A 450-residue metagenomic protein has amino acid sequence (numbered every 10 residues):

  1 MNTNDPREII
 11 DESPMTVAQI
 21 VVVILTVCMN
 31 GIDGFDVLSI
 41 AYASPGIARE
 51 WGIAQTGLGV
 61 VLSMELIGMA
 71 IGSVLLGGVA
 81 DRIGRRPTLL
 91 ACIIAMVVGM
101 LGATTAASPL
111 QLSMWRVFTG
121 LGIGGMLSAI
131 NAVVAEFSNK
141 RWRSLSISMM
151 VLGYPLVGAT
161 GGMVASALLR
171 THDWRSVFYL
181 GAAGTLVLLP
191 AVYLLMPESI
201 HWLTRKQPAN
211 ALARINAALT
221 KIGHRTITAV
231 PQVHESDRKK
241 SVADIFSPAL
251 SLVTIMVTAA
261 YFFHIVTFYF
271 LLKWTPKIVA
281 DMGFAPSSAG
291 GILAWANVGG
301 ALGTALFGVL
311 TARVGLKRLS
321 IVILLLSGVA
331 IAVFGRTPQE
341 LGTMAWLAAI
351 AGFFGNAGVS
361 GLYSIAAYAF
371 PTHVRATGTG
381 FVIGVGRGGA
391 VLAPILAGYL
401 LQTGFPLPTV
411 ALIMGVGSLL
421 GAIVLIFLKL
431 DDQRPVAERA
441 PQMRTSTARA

Functional and structural regions predicted by a protein language model:
M1-F35: Cytosolic juxtamembrane N-terminal segment immediately preceding the first transmembrane helix of multi-pass
I40-A41, F246-T304: Extracytoplasmic gate region of multi-pass secondary transporters
G52, G84, T105-Q111, N139 (+2 more regions): Helix-breaking motifs and short loop linkers at transmembrane-helix boundaries and internal kinks in secondary membrane
I71-P109: Conserved MFS/SLC helix-loop-helix module at the cytosolic interface between two early adjacent transmembrane helices
G99, L110-F118, G342-I350: Paired small-residue
W115-L152: Cytoplasmic helix-loop-helix junction between adjacent transmembrane helices in 12-TM secondary transporters
S144-R170, G184-T185, V385-A393: Glycine-rich segments within core transmembrane alpha-helices of 12-TM secondary carriers
W174-E235, I423-R444: Central mid-sequence intracellular linker of multi-pass
